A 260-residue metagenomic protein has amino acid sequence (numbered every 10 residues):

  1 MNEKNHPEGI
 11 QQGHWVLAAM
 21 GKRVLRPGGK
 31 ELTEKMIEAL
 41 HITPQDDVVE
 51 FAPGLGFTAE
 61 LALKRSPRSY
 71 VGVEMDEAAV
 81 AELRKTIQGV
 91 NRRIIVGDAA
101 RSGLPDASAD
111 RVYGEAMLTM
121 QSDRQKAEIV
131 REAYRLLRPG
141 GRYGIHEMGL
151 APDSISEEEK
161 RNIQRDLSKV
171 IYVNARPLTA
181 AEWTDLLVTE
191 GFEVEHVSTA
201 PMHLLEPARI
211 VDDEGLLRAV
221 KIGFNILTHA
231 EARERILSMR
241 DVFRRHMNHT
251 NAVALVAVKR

Functional and structural regions predicted by a protein language model:
R26-P44: Conserved alpha-helix/loop element of class I SAM-dependent methyltransferases that forms part of the SAM/SAH-binding
Q45-G54: Conserved class I S-adenosyl-L-methionine
L55-R101: Class I SAM-dependent methyltransferase SAM/SAH-binding core
A100-V112: A short acidic, Gly/Pro-enriched loop at the edge of an enzyme's catalytic core that lines a small-molecule cofactor
A127-R142: A short glycine-rich, Lys/Arg-flanked "PGG" loop and its adjoining helix->strand segment in the class I
G144-D166: Conserved class I S-adenosyl-L-methionine
A175-E190: Short alpha-helix
H196-R260: Conserved Class I S-adenosyl-L-methionine
